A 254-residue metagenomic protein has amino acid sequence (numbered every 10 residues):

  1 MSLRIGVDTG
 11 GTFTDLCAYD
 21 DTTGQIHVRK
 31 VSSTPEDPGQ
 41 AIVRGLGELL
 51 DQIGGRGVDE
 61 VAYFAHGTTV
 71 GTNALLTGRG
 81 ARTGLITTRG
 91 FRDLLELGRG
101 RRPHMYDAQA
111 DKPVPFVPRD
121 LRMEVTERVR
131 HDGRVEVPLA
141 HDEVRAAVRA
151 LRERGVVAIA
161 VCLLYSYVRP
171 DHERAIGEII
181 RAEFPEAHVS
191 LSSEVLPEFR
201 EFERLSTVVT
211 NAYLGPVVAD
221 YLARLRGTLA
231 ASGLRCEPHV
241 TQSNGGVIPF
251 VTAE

Functional and structural regions predicted by a protein language model:
M1-E254: N-terminally biased helix-coil "hinge/interface" segments that flank
